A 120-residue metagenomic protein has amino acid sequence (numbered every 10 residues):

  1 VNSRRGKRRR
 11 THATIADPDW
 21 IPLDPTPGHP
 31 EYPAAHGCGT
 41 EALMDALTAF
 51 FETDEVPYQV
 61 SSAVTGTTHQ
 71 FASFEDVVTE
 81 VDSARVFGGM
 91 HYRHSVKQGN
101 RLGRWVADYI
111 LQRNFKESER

Functional and structural regions predicted by a protein language model:
V1-R120: Membrane-embedded catalytic cores of phosphoryl/pyrophosphoryl-handling enzymes
